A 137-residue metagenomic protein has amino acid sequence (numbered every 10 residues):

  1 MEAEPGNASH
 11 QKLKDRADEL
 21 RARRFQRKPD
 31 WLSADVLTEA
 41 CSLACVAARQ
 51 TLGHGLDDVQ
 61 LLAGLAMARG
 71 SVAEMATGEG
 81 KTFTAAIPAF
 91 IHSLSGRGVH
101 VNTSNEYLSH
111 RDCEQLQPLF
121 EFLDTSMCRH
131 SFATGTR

Functional and structural regions predicted by a protein language model:
M1-E79, F83-F90: Conserved pre-motif I regulatory segment
L13, D57, H100, M127-C128: A local structural micro-motif
L20, S33, L52, T103-S109 (+1 more regions): Conserved short loop/turn motifs at secondary-structure junctions
L37, Q115-R137: Inter-Walker segment of RecA-like/P-loop motor cores
H54, R97, T125: Short glycine/serine/threonine/alanine-rich loop segments
M67, S93, E121: Anion (oxyanion) recognition and catalysis
A73-E79, T84-E114, H130: Conserved SF1/SF2 helicase motif Ia
